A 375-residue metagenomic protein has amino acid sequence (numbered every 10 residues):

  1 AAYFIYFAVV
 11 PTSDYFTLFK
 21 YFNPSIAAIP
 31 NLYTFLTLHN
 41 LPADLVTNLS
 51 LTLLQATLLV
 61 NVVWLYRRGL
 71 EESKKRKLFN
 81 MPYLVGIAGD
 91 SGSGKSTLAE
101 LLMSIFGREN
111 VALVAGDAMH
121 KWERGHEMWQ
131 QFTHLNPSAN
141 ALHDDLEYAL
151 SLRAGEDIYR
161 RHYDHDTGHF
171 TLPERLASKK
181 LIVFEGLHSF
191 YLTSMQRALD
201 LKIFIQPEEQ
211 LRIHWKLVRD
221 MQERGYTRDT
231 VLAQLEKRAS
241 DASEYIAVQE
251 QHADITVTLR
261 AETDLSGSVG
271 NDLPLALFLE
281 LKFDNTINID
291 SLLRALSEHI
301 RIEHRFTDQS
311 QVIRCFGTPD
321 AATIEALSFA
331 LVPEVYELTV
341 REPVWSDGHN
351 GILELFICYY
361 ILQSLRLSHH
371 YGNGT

Functional and structural regions predicted by a protein language model:
A2-L59, R219-T375: C-terminal accessory "lid"/substrate-recognition subdomains
K74-P82: Phosphate-binding P-loop
L84-G86: Short hydrophobic/aromatic beta-strand immediately N-terminal to the Walker A/P-loop
S91: The conserved Walker
K95: Conserved lysine of the Walker
L98, L102: Hydrophobic positions on the alpha1 helix immediately C-terminal to the Walker A/P-loop
R108-A115, M119-F170, L181: Conserved nucleotide-sensing/catalytic segment adjacent to the nucleotide-binding pocket in NTP-handling enzymes
P173-D220, V269-A276, I289: ATP-dependent NMP and nucleoside kinases share a basic, alpha-helical "lid"
